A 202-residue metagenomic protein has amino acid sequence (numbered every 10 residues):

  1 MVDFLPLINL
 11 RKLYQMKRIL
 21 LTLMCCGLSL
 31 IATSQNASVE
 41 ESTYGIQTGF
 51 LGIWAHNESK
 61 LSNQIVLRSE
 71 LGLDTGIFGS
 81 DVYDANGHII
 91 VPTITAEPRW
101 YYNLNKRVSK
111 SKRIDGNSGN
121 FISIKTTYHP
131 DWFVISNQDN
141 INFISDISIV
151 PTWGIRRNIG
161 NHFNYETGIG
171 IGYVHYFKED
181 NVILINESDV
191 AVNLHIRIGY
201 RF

Functional and structural regions predicted by a protein language model:
M1-E40, I198-F202: Bacterial Sec-dependent N-terminal signal peptides
Q35-E41, Q64, N103-G119, I159-F163: Short loop/turn motifs that connect adjacent beta-strands in outer-membrane beta-barrel proteins
S38-S42, G49-L51, H88-I94, F143-I149 (+1 more regions): Residues that define the transmembrane beta-barrel architecture of outer-membrane proteins
T43-H56, G72-T75, D81-N86, N140 (+2 more regions): Solvent-exposed loop/turn segments connecting transmembrane beta-strands in outer-membrane beta-barrel proteins
Y44-T48, S69-L71, N120-T126, P151 (+2 more regions): Membrane-embedded beta-strand positions of outer-membrane beta-barrel proteins
T48, S59, W100-Y102, I155-R157 (+2 more regions): Residue-level signature of outer-membrane beta-barrel architecture
G76-V82, G87-I89, G160-F202: Predominantly the C-terminal beta-signal and adjacent terminal strand-loop region of outer-membrane beta-barrel
P92-S109, V190-F202: Outer-membrane beta-barrel "beta-signal"
